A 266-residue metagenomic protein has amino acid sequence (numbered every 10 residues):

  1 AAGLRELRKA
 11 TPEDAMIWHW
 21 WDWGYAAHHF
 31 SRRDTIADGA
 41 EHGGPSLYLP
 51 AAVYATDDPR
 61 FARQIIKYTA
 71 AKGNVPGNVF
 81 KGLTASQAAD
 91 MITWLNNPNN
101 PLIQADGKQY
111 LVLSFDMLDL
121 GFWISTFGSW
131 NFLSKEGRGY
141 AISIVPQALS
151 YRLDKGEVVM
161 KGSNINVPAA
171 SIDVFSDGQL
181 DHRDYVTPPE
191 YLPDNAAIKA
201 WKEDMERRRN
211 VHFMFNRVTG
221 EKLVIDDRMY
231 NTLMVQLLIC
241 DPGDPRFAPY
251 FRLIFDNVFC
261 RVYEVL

Functional and structural regions predicted by a protein language model:
A1-L266: Extracytoplasmic
